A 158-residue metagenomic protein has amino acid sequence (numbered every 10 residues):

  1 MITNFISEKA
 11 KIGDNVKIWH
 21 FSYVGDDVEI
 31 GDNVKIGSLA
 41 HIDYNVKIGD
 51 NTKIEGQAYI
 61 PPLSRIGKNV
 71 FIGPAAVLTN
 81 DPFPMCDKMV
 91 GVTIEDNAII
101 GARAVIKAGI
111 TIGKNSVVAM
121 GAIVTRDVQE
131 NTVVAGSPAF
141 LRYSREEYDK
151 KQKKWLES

Functional and structural regions predicted by a protein language model:
M1-T3, S7-E8, I18-I112, S137-P138 (+2 more regions): Flexible, glycine/small-residue-enriched loop-and-beta-strand segment within the central core of proteins
L63, R126-D127: Active-site-adjacent segment of SDR/Rossmann-fold oxidoreductases
V118: Binuclear metal-ion centers of metallo-dependent hydrolases, dominated by the metallo-beta-lactamase
T125, V134-A135, Y143: C-terminal long alpha-helix characteristic of the crotonase
E130, A135-P138: Acidic, glycine-centered active-site loop in nucleotide-sugar glycosyltransferases
